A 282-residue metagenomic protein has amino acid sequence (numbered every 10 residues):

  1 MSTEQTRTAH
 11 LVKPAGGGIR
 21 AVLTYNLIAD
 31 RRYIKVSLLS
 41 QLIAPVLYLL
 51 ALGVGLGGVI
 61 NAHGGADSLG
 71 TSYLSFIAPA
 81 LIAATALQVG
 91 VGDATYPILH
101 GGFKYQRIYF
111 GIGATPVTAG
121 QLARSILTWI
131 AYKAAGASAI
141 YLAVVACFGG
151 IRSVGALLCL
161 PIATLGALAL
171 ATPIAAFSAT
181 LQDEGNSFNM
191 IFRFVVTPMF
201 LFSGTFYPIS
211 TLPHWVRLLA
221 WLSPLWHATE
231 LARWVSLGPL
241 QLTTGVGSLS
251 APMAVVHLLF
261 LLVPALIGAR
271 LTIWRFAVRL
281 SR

Functional and structural regions predicted by a protein language model:
M1-L157, P161-R282: Hydrophobic transmembrane alpha-helices and immediately adjacent juxtamembrane helices of multi-pass inner-membrane
